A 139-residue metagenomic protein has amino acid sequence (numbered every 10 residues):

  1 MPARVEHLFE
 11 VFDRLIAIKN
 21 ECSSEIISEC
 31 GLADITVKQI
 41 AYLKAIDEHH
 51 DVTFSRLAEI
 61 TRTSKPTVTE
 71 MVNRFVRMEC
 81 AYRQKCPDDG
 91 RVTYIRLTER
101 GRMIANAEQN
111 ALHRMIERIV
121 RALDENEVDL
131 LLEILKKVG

Functional and structural regions predicted by a protein language model:
M1-A33: N-terminal leader segment of winged-helix/HTH proteins
M1-R4, E125-G139: C-terminal regulatory/oligomerization modules of transcriptional regulators
L15-I26, T61, I104, E108-V120 (+1 more regions): Alpha-helical linker/hinge and terminal dimerization helices associated with HTH transcriptional regulators
S23-S64: N-terminal helix-turn-helix DNA-binding core of bacterial DNA-binding proteins
K44-E48, Q109, K136: Short, locally clustered residues in the helix-turn-helix/winged-helix DNA-binding domain
F54-S55, P66, N73, T93: Residues within helix-turn-helix
N73-D129: Charged, amphipathic alpha-helical coiled-coil/dimerization segments
